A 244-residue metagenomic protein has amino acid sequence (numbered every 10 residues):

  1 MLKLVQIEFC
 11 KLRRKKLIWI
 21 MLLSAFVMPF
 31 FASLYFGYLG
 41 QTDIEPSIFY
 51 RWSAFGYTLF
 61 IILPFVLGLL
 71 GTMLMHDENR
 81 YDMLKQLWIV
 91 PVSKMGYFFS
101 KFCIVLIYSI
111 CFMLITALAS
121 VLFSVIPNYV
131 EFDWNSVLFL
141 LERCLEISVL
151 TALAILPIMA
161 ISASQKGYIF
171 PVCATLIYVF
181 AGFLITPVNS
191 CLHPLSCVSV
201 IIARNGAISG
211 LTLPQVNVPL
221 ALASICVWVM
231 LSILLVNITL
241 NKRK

Functional and structural regions predicted by a protein language model:
M1-A25: Aromatic- and glycine-rich beta-strand/loop motifs that create alpha-glucan
K16-I18, S93-M95, F99, S136 (+1 more regions): Membrane-helix interface segments
I20-A25, Q165-F183: Pore- or pathway-lining transmembrane helices of multi-pass membrane proteins that form conduits for solutes/ions
I20-S24, F99-S100, F112, A174 (+1 more regions): Hydrophobic core positions of alpha-helical segments in small-molecule transporters and transporter systems
F26-L67, F99-Q165, A207-I208, Q215-V218: Secretory targeting signals
L34-Y50, V172-K244: Terminal transmembrane helical anchor/hairpin motif
L74-L106: Helix-loop-helix units of permease transmembrane domains in multi-pass membrane transporters, especially ABC
D77, V90, V121, V125 (+2 more regions): Transmembrane helix-loop junction
